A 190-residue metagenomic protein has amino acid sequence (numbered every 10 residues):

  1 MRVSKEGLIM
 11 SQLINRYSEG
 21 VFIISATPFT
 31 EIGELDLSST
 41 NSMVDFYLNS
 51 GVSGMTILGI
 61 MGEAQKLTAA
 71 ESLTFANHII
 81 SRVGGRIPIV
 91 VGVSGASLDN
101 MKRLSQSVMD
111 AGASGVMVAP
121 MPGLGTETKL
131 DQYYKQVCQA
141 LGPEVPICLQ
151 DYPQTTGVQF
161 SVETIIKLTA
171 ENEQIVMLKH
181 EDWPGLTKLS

Functional and structural regions predicted by a protein language model:
M1-I9: Short, Lys/Arg-enriched N-terminal segments with co-localized hydrophobic residues within the first ~10-30 amino acids
M10-S11, W183: Intrinsically disordered, low-complexity regions
S11-Q159: Active-site beta->alpha loop and helix N-cap motifs at the rims of alpha/beta catalytic domains
C138-V145, Y152-S190: Catalytic alpha/beta core domains of metabolic enzymes, predominantly
